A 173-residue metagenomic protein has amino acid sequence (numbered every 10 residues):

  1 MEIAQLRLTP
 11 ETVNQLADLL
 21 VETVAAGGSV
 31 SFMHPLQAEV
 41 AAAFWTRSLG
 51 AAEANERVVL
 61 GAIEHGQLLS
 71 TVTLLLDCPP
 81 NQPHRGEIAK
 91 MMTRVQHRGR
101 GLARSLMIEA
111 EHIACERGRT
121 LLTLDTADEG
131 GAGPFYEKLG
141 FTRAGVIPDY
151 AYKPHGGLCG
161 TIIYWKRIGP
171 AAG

Functional and structural regions predicted by a protein language model:
A4-K90, R94, M107-E109, I113 (+1 more regions): Acetyl-CoA-dependent GNAT
E11, G130-G131: Short alpha-helical
R57, L158-I163: Short hydrophobic/aromatic beta-strand or adjacent loop that forms the aromatic wall/cage of a ligand/substrate-binding
M92, D128-G130: Active-site-proximal loop/turn and secondary-structure-junction residues that shape catalytic pockets, frequently
R94-Q96, R100: Active-site acidic-Proline motif in GNAT/NAT acetyltransferases
M107, A114-T126: Conserved GNAT acetyl-CoA-binding A-motif
T123-A127, T142-C159: Conserved catalytic-core motifs of GNAT/GCN5-like acyltransferases
Y136, F141: Conserved active-site tyrosine of GNAT-family acetyltransferases
